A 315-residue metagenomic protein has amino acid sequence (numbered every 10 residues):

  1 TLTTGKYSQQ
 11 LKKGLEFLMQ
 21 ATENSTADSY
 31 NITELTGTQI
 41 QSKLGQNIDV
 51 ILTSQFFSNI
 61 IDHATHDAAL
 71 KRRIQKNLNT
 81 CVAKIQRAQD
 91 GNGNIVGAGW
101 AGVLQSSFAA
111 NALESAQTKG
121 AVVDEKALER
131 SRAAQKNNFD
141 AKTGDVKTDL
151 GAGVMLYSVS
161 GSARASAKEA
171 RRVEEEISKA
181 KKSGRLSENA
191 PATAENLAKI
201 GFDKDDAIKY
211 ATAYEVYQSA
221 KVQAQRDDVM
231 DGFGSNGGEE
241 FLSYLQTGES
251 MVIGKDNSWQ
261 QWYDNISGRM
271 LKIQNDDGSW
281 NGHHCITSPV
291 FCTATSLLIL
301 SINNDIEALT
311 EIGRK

Functional and structural regions predicted by a protein language model:
T1-K315: Preference for long, amphipathic alpha-helical scaffolds in soluble/luminal domains and all-alpha bundles
